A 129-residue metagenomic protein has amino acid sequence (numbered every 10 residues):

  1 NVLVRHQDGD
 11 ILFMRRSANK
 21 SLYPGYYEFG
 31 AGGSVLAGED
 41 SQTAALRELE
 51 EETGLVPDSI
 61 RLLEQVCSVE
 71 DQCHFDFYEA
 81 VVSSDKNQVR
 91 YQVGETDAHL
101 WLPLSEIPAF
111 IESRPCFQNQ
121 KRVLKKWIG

Functional and structural regions predicted by a protein language model:
N1, H6-R47, E51: Conserved Nudix-box catalytic region and its N-terminal flanking loop in Nudix hydrolases and closely related
N1, S68-V69: Short Gly/Pro-enriched turn/cap motifs at secondary-structure boundaries
M14, L63, L102: Hydrophobic residues at beta-strand termini and immediately following loops that shape nucleotide-binding pockets
N19, C67-S68: Short polar/acidic secondary-structure junctions
G25-Y27, V69-G129: Nudix hydrolase/Nudix homology domain
V56-E64: A short coil-to-beta-strand element that immediately follows conserved catalytic motifs
